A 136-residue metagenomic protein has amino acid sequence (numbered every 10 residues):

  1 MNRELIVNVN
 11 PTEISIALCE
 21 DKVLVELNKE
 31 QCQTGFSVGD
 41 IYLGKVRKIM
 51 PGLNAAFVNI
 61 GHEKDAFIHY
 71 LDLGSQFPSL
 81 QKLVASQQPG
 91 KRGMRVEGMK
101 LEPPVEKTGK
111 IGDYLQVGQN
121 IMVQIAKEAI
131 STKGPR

Functional and structural regions predicted by a protein language model:
M1-R136: Single-stranded RNA-binding surfaces
